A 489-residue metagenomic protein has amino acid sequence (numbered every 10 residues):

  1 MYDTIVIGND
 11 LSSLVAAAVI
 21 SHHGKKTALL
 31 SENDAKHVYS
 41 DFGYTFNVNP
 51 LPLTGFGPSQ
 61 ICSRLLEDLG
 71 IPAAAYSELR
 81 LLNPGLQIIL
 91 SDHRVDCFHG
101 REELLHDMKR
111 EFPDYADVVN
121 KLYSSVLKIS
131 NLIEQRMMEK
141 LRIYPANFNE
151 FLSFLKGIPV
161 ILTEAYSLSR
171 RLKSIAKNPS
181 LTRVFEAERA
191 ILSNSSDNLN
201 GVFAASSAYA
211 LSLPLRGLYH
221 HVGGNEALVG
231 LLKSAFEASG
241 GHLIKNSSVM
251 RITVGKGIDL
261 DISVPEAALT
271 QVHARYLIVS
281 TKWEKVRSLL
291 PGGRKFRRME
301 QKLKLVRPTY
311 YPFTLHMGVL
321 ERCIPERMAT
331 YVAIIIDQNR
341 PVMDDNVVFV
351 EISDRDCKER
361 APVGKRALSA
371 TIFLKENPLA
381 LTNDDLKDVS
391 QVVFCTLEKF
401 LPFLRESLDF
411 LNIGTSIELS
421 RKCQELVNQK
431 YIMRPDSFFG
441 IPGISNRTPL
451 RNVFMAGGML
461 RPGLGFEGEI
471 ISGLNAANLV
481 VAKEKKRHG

Functional and structural regions predicted by a protein language model:
Y2-N131: N-terminal glycine-rich phosphate/pyrophosphate-binding loop and immediately adjacent elements
S31, V229, K245-S247, T253: Short loop/edge segments at beta-strand edges and connector loops that shape dinucleotide/nucleotide cofactor-binding
P50, G458-E484: A conserved FAD-binding loop/helix module that cradles the flavin
L127-S239, N428-P435: Active-site/ligand-binding neighborhood in enzyme catalytic cores
T182-S195, F403-G463: A glycine-rich dinucleotide-binding beta-alpha-beta segment and adjacent secondary-structure elements that constitute
F236-V249: A conserved beta-strand/loop element that lines the FAD pocket in flavoprotein oxidoreductases
S248-P362: Mid-domain catalytic core of redox enzymes that form a hydrophobic substrate pocket/lid adjacent to a catalytic redox
L320-S420: C-terminal segments that line or cap access tunnels to active or ligand-binding sites in enzymes and enzyme-associated
